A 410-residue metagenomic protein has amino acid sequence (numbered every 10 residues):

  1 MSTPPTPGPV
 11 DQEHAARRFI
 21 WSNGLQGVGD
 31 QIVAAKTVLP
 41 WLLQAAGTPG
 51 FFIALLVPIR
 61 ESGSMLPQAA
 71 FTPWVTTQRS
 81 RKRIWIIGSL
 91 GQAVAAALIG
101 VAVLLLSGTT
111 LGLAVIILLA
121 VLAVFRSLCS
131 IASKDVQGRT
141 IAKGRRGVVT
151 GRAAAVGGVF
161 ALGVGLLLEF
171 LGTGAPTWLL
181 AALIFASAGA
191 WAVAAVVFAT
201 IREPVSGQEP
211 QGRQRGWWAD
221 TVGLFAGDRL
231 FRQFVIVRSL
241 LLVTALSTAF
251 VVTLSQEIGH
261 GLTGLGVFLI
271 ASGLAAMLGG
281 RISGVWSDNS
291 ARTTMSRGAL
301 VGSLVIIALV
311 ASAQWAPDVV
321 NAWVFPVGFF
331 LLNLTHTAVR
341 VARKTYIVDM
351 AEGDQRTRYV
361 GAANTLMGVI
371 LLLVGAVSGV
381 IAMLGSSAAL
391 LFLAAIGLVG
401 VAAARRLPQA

Functional and structural regions predicted by a protein language model:
S2-L66, L230-I270: Helix-loop boundary and gating motifs at the non-cytosolic
R18-K36, L56-P73, G88-Q92, L118-I201 (+4 more regions): Substrate-agnostic recognition of the 12-TM MFS/MFS-like secondary transporter fold
F19, L111-L119, Q233-F234, D318-F329: Short hydrophobic/alpha-helical segments at membrane-entry points of transmembrane helices in Major Facilitator
T76-A93, D288-S303: Cytoplasmic membrane-interface "Motif A"-like loop-to-helix N-cap segments of 12-TM Major Facilitator Superfamily
L90-T109, V301-D318: C-terminal ends and interior cores of transmembrane alpha-helices in multi-pass membrane transporters/permeases
V103, A190-R202, A313, L391-A410: Multi-pass alpha-helical transporter architecture, strongest for 12-TM Major Facilitator/SLC carriers used
I201-D220: Flexible cytoplasmic inter-helical loops of multi-pass small-molecule transporters
T293-V339: C-terminal transmembrane helical hairpin of 12-TM major facilitator-type secondary transporters
